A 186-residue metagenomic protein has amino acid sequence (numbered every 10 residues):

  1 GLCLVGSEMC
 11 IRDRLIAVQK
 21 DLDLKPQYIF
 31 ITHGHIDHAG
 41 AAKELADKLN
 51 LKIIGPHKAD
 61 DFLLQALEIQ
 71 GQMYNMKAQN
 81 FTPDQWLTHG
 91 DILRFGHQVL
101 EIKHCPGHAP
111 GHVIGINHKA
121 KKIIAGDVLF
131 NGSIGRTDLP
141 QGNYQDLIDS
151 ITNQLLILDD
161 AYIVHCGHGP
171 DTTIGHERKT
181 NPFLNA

Functional and structural regions predicted by a protein language model:
G1-G6, I11: Single conserved hydrophobic/aromatic residue that forms the stacking wall/gate of nucleotide- or nucleobase-binding
C3, D47, L156-I157: Solvent-exposed polar/charged
S7, Q27-G34, I53-H57, H104-G107 (+2 more regions): Active-site neighborhood of phospho(di)ester-bond hydrolases with catalytic His/Asp-centered motifs
M9, I29, L45, L87 (+4 more regions): Hydrophobic packing within well-folded, soluble alpha/beta domains
R12, H35-H38, P140: Alpha-helix N-cap/loop-to-helix initiation residues
D13-R14, V18, F130: N-terminal active-site segment of His-dependent metallophosphoesterases
A17-R94, K179-F183: Active-site HxH/HxHxD metal-binding segment of metal-dependent hydrolases
I69-Q72, Q98-A186: Metallo-beta-lactamase
